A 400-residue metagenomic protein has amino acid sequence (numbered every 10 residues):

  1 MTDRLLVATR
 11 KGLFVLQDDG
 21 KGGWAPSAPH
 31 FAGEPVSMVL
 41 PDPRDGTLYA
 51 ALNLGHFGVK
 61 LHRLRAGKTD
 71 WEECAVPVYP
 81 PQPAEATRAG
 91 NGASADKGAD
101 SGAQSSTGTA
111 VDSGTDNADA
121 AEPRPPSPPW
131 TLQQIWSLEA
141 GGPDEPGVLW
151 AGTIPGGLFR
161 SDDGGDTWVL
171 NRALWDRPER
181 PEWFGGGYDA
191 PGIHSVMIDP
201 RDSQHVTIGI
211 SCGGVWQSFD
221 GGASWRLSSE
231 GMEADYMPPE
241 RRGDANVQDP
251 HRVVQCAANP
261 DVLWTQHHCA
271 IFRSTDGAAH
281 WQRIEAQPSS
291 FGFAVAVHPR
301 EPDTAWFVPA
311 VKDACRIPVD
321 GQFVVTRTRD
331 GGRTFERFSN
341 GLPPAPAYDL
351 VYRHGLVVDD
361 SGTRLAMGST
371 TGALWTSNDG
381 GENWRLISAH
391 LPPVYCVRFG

Functional and structural regions predicted by a protein language model:
M1-G400: Extracellular glycan-interacting surfaces
